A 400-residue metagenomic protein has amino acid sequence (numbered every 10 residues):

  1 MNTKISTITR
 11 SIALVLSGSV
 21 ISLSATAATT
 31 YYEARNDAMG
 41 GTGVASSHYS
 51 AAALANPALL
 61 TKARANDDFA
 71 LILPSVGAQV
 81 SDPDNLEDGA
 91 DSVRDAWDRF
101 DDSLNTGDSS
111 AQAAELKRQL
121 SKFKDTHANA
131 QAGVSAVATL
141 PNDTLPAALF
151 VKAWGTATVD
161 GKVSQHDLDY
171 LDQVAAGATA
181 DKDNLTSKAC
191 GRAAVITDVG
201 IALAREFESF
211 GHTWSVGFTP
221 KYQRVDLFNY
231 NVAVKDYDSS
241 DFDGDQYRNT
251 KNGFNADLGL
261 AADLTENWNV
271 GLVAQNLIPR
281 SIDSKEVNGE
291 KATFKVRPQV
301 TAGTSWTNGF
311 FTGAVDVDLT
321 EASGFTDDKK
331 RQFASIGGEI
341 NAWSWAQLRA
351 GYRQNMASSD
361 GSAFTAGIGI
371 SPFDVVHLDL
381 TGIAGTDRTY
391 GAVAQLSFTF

Functional and structural regions predicted by a protein language model:
M1-A27: Gram-negative bacterial Sec-dependent N-terminal signal peptides
L23-G155, N355: N-terminal, post-signal peptide beta-strand-biased segments of exported outer-membrane/organellar beta-barrel and other
A34, N129-G133, I196-G200, K251-A256 (+4 more regions): Transmembrane beta-barrel architecture of outer-membrane proteins
A58-T61, N129, S135-P141, F150 (+8 more regions): Transmembrane beta-barrel domains of outer membrane proteins
T61-F69, A138-P146, E206-S215, L227-N229 (+3 more regions): Short loop/turn motifs that connect adjacent beta-strands in outer-membrane beta-barrel proteins
A70-I72, A148-K152, S215-K221, A261 (+3 more regions): Outer-envelope exported proteins of Gram-negative bacteria
L86, D101, Q112-A128, A157-I196 (+3 more regions): Extracellular/periplasm-exposed beta-strand and loop segments of Gram-negative cell-envelope proteins, dominated by
N267-A274, I278-F400: Outer membrane beta-barrel transmembrane domains
